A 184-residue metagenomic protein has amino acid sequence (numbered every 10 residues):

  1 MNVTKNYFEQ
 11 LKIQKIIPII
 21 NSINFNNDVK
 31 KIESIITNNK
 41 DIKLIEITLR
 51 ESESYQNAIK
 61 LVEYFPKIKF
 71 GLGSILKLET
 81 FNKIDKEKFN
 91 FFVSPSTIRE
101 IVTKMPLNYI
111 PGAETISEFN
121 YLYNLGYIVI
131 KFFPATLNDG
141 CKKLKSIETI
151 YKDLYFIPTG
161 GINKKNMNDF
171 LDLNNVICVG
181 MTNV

Functional and structural regions predicted by a protein language model:
M1-N90, L107, D153, K164-K165 (+1 more regions): Conserved N-terminal beta1-alpha1 strand-loop-helix module at the mouth
I13, I35-I36, Y127-V129, Y151 (+2 more regions): Bulky hydrophobic/aromatic packing residues
S22-I23, L72-L78, S94-T97, P111-I116 (+2 more regions): Glycine-rich beta-to-alpha transition loops that act as phosphate-gripper elements at the mouths of alpha/beta enzyme
N27, N57, E79-F81, E100-I101 (+3 more regions): Short acidic active-site motifs
I32-E33, A58-I59, I98-T103, L144-E148: Short amphipathic alpha-helical segments and helix-helix/interface helices
K43, F91-I101, K131-C141, N174-V184: Glycine-rich phosphate-binding active-site loops on the catalytic face of alpha/beta enzymes
I98-I128, F133-N138: Histidine/lysine/aspartate-rich catalytic loop segments that bind and position anionic ligands
E148-V184: Hydrophobic secondary-structure block in the mid-to-C-terminal portion of proteins
